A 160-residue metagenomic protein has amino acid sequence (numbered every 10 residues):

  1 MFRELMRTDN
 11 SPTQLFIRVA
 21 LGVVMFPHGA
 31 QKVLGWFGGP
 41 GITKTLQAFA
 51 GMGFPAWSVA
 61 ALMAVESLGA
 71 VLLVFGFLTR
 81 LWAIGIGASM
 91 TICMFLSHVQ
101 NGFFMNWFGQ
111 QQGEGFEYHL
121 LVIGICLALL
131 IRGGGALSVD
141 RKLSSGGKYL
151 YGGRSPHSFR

Functional and structural regions predicted by a protein language model:
M1-L34, A56-A64, L68, V74-R160: Extended, low-polarity transmembrane helix blocks
L34-G53: Membrane-interface interhelical connector segments
